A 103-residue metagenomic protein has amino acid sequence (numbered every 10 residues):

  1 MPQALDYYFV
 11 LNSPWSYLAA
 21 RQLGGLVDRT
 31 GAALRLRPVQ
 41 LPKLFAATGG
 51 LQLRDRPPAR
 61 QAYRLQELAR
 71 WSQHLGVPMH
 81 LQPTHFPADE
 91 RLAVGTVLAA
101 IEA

Functional and structural regions predicted by a protein language model:
M1-D6: Extreme N-terminal starter segment of soluble prokaryotic enzymes
L11, L18-A103: Structural alpha/beta surface segment adjacent to cysteine/selenocysteine redox centers across thiol/disulfide enzymes
